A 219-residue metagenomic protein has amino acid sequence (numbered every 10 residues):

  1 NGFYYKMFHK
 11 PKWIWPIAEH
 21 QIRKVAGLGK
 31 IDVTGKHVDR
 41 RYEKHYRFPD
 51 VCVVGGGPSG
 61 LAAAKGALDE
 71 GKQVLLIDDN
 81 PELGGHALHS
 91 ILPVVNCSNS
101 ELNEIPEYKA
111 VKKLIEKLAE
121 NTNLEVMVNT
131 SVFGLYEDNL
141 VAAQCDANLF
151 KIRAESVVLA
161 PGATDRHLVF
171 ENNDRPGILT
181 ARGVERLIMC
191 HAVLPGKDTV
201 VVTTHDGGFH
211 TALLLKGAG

Functional and structural regions predicted by a protein language model:
G2-V54, Q73, H89, A110-D198: FAD-binding core/adjacent interface of flavoenzyme oxidoreductases
P49-K117, R186-C190, L194-G219: Beta1-alpha1 glycine-rich phosphate/pyrophosphate-binding loop at the start of Rossmann-like nucleotide-binding domains
